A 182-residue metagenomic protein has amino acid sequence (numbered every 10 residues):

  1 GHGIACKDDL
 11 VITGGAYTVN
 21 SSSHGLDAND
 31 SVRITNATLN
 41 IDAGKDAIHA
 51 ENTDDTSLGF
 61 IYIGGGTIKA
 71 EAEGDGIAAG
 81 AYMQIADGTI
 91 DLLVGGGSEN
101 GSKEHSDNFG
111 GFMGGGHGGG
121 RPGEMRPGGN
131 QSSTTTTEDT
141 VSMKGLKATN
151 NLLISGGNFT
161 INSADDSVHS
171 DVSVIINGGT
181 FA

Functional and structural regions predicted by a protein language model:
G1-A182: A composition-driven surface/loop motif
